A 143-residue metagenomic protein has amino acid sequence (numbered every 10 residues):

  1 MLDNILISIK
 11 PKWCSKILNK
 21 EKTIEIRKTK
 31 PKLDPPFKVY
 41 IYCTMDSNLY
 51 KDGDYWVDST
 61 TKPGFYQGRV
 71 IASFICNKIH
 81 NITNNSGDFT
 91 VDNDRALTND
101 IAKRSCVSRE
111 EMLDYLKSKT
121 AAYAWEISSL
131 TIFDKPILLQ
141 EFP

Functional and structural regions predicted by a protein language model:
M1-P143: Structured alpha/beta reader/binder surfaces that contact nucleic acids or chromatin modification marks
